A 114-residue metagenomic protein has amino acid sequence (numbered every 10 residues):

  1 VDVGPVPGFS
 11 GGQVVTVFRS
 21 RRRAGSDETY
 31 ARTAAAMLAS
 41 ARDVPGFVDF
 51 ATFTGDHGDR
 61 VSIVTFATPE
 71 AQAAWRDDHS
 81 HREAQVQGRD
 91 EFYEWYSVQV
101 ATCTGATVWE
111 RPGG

Functional and structural regions predicted by a protein language model:
V1-R60, P69-D77, Y93-G114: Short S/T/G/P-rich N-terminal loop/turn motif that feeds into the first structured element of a domain
